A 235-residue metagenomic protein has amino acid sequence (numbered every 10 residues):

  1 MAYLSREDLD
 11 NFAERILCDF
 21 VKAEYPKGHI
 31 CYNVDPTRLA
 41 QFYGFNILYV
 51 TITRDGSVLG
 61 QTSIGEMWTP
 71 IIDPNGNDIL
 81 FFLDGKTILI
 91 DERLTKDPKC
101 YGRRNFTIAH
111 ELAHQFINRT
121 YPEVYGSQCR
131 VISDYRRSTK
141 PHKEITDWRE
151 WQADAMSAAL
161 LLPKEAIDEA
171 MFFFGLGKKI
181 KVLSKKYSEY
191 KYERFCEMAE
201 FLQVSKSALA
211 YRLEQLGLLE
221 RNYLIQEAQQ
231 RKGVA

Functional and structural regions predicted by a protein language model:
M1-A235: Active-site hotspot residues in diverse enzymes, especially metal/ion-binding acidic/histidine motifs
